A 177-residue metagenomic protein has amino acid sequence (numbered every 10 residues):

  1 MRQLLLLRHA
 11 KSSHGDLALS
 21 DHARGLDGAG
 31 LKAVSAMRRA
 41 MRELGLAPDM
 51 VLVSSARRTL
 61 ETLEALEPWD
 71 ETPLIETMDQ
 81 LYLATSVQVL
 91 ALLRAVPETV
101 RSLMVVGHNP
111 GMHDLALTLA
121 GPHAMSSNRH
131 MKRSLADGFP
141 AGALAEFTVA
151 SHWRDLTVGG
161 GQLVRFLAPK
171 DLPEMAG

Functional and structural regions predicted by a protein language model:
R2-A84, Q88, T118-S126, F139-P140 (+1 more regions): Active-site-proximal alpha-helix that buttresses catalytic centers in soluble enzyme cores
L4, S102-M104, L144: Residue-level preference for the first positions of well-ordered beta-strands
K11, A56-R58, P110, S151 (+1 more regions): Short, glycine/serine-rich, charged loops/turns that create anion-binding and catalytic segments at active sites
L44-L46, V96-R101: Glycine-rich phosphate-binding loop signature in dinucleotide/nucleotide-binding domains
L90-V96: Short, surface-exposed amphipathic charged segments that create phosphate/polyanion-binding patches used for binding
R101-P122: A glycine-rich beta-strand to alpha-helix segment that forms a phosphate/ribose-binding loop at ligand/cofactor sites
H123-Q162: Domain-level recognition of soluble alpha/beta enzyme cores, biased toward histidine phosphatases/phosphomutases
A150, G160-G177: Charged phosphate-binding loop/patch that engages nucleotide di/tri-phosphates or the phosphate backbone of nucleic
